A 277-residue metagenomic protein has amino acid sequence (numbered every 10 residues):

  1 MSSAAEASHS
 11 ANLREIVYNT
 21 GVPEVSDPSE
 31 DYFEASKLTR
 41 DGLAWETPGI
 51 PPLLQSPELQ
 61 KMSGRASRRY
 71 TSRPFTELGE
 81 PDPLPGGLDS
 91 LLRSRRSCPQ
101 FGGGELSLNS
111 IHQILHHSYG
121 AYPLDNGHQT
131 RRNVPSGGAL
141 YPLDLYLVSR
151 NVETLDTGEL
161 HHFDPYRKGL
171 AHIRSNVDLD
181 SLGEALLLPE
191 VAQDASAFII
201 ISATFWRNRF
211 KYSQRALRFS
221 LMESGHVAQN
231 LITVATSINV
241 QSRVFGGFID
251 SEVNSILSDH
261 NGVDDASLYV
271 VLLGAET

Functional and structural regions predicted by a protein language model:
M1-K211, S224, I238-T277: N-terminal accessory segments that position/regulate proteins before the catalytic core
L115, N230-I232: Short amphipathic, charge-patterned alpha-helical segments
R215-E223: Short pre-catalytic strand/loop immediately N-terminal to key active-site residues, enriched for Gly-Thr
E223-Q229: Conserved coil-to-alpha-helix start sites within the AMP-binding
